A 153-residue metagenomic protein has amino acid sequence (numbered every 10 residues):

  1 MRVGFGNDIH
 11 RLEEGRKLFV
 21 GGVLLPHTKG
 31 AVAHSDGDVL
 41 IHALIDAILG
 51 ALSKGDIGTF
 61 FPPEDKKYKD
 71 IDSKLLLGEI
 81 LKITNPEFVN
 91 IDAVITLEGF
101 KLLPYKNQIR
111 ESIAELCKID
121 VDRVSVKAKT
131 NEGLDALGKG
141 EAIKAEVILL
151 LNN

Functional and structural regions predicted by a protein language model:
M1-N107, L116-C117: RNase III-family endoribonuclease catalytic core
L103-N107, A136-E141: Short glycine/threonine-rich loop-to-helix capping motif typified by GTGT followed within a few residues by an Asp-Pro
R110: Generic structural marker for isolated residues within well-ordered, non-membrane alpha-helices of soluble domains
D120-R123: Short acidic capping loops at alpha-helix termini that bridge into adjacent secondary structure
V126-T130: Pyridoxal 5′-phosphate
L137-N153: C-terminal edge-of-domain segments
